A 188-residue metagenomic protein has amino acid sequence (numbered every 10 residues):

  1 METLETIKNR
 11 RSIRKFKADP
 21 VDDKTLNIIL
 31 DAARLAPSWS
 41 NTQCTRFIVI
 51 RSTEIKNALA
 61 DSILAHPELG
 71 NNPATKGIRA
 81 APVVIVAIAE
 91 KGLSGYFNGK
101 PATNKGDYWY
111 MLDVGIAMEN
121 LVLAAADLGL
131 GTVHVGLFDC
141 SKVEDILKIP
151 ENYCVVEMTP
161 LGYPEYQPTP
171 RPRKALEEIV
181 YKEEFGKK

Functional and structural regions predicted by a protein language model:
M1, D23-D31, N57: Short amphipathic alpha-helical segments
T3-S12, E157-K188: C-terminal helix-cap and adjacent tail motif
S12-I28: A short N-terminal beta-strand-loop micro-motif at the entrance of redox/enzyme domains
I29, A33, I85, A102-I146: Small-aliphatic-rich amphipathic alpha-helix that forms the alpha element of a beta-alpha
D31-L35, L69-N72: Glycine-rich, charged/polar anion/phosphate-binding loops that engage phosphate groups from diverse ligands
N41-V114: Glycine/small-residue-rich phosphate/adenosyl-binding loop
T75-A81, K148-P170: A glycine-rich helix N-cap at a beta->alpha junction
A89, L137, Y163: Short secondary-structure boundary segments
